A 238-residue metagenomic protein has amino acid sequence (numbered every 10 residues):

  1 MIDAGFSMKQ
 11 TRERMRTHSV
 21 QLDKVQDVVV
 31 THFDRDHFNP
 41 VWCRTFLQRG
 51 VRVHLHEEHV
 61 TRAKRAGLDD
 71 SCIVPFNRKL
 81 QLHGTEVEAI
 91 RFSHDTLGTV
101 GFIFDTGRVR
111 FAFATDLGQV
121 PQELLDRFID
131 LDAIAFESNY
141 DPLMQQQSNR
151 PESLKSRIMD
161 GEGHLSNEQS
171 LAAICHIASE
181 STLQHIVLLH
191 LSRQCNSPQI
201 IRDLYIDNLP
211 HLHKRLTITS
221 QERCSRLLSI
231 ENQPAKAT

Functional and structural regions predicted by a protein language model:
M1-H18, V100-T115, A133: Conserved beta-strand hairpin/beta-sheet module of binuclear metal-dependent hydrolase folds, prominently
I2-G5, V25-D34, H54-E57, A112-T115 (+3 more regions): Active-site neighborhood of phospho(di)ester-bond hydrolases with catalytic His/Asp-centered motifs
S7-L55, D132: Active-site metal-binding motif and surrounding structural segment of the metallo-beta-lactamase
D34-F38, T61-R62, T96-L97, V120-Q122 (+2 more regions): Active-site environment of divalent metal-dependent phosphoester hydrolases
F38-R49, R65, N196-D203: Metal-dependent catalytic neighborhoods of phosphoester/phosphodiester hydrolases
L55-R108: Metallo-beta-lactamase
Q122-S220: Cap/insert and terminal regions of metallo-dependent hydrolase folds
H211-T238: Short, basic/aromatic-enriched C-terminal tail that caps enzymatic domains
